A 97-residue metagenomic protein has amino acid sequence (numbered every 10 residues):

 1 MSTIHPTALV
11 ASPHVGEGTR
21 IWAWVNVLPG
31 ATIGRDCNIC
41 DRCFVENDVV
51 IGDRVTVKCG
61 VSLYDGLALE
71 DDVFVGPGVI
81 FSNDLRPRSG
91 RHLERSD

Functional and structural regions predicted by a protein language model:
S2-P6, H14-V15, I21-D97: Flexible, glycine/small-residue-enriched loop-and-beta-strand segment within the central core of proteins
